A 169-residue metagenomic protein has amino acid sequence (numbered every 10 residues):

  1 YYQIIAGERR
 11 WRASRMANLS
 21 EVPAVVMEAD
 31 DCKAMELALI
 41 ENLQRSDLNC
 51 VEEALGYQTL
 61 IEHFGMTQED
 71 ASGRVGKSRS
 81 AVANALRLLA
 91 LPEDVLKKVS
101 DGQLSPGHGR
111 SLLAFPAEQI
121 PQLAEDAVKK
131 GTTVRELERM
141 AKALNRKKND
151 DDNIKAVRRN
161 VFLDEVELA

Functional and structural regions predicted by a protein language model:
Y1-D47, K98: A short, basic-hydrophobic beta/loop patch
L48-A169: Amphipathic alpha-helical extensions and coiled-coil-like segments
